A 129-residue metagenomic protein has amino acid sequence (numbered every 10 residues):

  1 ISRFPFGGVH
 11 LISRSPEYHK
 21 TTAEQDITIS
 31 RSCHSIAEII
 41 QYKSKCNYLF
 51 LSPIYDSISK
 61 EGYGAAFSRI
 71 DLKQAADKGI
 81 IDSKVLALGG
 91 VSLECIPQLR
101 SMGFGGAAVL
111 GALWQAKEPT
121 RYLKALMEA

Functional and structural regions predicted by a protein language model:
I1-C33: Glycine/small-residue-rich loop that forms an oxyanion/phosphate-binding "nest" at active or ligand-binding sites
I1-G7, C33-K45, A75-I81, V85-L86 (+2 more regions): Catalytic cores of alpha/beta
L11-T21, F50-Y63, I96-A129: Glycine-rich phosphate-binding active-site loops on the catalytic face of alpha/beta enzymes
Y18-H19, K73-A76: A short alpha-helix capping/helix-coil boundary motif
Q25-D26, S59, D82-S83: Short, contiguous strand/loop micro-motifs
T28-K43, N47-K60: Internal catalytic-core helix/loop-beta-alpha segment that presents or stabilizes conserved functional determinants
I29, A66, L86-A87: Residue-level marker of alpha-helix boundaries and capping positions
G64-K73: Charged helix-capping and loop-helix junction motifs
